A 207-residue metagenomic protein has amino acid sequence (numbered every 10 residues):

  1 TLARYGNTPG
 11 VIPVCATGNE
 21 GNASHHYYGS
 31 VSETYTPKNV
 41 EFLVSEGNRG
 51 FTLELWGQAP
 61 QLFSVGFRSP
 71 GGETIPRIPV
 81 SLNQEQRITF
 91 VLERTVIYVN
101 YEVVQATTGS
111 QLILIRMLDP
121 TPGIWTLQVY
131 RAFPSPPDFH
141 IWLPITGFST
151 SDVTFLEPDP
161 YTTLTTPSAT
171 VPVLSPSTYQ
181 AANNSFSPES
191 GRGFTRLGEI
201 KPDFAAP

Functional and structural regions predicted by a protein language model:
T1-P207: Loop-rich non-cytosolic ectodomains and luminal regions
